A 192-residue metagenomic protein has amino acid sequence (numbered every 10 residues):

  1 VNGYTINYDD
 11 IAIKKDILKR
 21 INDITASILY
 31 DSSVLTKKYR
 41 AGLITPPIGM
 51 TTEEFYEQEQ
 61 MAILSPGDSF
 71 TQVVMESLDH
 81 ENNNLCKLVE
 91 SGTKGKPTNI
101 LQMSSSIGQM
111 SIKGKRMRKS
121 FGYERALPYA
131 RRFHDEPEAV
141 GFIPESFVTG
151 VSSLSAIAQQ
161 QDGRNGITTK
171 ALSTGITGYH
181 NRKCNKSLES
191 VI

Functional and structural regions predicted by a protein language model:
V1-I192: Append "with occasional cross-activation on large, charged helical scaffolds in nucleic-acid assemblies
